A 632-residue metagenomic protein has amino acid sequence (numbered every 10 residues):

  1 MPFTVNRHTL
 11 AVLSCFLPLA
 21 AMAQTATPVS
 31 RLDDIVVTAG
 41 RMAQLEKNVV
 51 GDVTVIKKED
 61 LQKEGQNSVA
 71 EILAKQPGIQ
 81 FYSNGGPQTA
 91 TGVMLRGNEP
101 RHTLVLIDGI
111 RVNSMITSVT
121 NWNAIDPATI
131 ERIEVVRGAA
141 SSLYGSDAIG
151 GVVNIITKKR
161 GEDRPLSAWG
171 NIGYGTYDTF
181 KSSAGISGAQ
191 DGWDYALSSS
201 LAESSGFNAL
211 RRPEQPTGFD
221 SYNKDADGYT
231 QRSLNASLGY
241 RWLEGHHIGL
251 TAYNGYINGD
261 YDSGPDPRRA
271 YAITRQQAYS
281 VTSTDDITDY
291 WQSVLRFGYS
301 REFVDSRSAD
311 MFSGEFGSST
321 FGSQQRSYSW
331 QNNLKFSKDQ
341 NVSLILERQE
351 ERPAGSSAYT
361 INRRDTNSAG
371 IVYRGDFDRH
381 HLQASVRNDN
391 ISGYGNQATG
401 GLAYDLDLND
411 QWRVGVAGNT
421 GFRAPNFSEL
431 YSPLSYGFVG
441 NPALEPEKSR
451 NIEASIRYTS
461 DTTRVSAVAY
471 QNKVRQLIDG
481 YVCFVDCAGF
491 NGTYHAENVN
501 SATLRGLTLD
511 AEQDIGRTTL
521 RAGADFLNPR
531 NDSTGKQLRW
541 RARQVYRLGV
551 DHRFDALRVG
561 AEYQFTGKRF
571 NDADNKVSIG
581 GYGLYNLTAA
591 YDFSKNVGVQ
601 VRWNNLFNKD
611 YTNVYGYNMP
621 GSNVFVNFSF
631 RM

Functional and structural regions predicted by a protein language model:
M1-A74, Y240: N-terminal Sec signal peptide and the immediately downstream disordered periplasmic leader that contains the TonB box
V69-I72, T89-M94, L106, N121-D126 (+3 more regions): N-terminal periplasmic accessory domains that precede and gate Gram-negative outer-membrane beta-barrel machines
A70-I110, E131: Extracytoplasmic beta-strand/coil segments of soluble accessory domains associated with Gram-negative outer-membrane
R111-R137: Short acidic/polar hinge/loop motifs at secondary-structure boundaries that mediate gating or recognition
S142, N154, G161-R164, W169-G173 (+2 more regions): Periplasmic-side early beta-strands and strand-to-turn transitions of outer-membrane beta-barrels
S204-N208, S221, D225-Q231, R241 (+2 more regions): Flexible loop and strand-edge segments within Gram-negative outer membrane beta-barrel domains
P267-D286, F321-R326, S392-G393, Y404-D407 (+6 more regions): Outer-membrane beta-barrel signature, preferentially recognizing the C-terminal barrel domain of Gram-negative
K338, S343, D376-L382, V465 (+5 more regions): Gram-negative outer-membrane beta-barrel transporters
